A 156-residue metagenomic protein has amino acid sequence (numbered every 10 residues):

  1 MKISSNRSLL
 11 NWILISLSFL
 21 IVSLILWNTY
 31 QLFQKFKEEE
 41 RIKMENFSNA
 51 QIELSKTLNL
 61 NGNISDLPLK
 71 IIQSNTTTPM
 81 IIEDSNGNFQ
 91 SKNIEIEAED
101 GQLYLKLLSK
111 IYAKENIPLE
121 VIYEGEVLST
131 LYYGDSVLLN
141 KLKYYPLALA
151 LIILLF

Functional and structural regions predicted by a protein language model:
M1-T78: Juxtamembrane segments flanking the first transmembrane helix of membrane-anchored signal-transduction proteins
K2-L10, Y145-F156: Juxtamembrane interface at the cytosolic side of transmembrane helices
I15, N46, A50, L58 (+4 more regions): General "foldedness" signal
F19, M44, M80, L119-V121 (+1 more regions): Generic structural hydrophobic/aromatic packing signal, biased to beta-strands
G62-N116: Extracytoplasmic ligand-binding sensor domains of the Cache superfamily
K92-L154: Extracytoplasmic
